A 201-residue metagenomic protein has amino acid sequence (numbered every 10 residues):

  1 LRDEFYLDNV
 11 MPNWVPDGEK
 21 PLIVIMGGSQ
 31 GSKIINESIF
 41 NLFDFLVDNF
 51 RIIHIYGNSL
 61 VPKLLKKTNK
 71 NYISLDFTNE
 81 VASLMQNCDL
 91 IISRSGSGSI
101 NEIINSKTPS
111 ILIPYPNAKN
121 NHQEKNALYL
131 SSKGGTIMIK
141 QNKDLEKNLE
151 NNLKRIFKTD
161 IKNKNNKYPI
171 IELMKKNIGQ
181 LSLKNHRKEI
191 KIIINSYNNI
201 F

Functional and structural regions predicted by a protein language model:
L1-V10: Active-site-proximal region of nucleotide-activated glycan assembly enzymes, centered on histidine/acidic-rich loops
N9-L90, E124-A127, I139-N148: Donor-nucleotide binding loops and adjacent catalytic segments primarily of GT-B fold Leloir glycosyltransferases
E19, I137, N142-L181: Conserved donor-nucleotide binding/catalytic region of nucleotide-linked donor-dependent transferases
A82, I100-T108, L128: Short alpha-helical segment that forms part of, or immediately flanks, the ligand-binding pocket in carbohydrate-active
Q86-I100, T108-P109: Acidic donor-binding loop of glycosyltransferase active sites
Q86-N87, N105, L112, S132: Flexible glycine/serine/alanine-rich "lid" or loop that lines and gates the nucleotide-sugar donor pocket in diverse
S93, P109-N120: Short hydrophobic beta-strand element within catalytic cores of glycosyltransferases and related nucleotide-activated
L181-F201: C-terminal alpha-helical cap of glycosyltransferases
